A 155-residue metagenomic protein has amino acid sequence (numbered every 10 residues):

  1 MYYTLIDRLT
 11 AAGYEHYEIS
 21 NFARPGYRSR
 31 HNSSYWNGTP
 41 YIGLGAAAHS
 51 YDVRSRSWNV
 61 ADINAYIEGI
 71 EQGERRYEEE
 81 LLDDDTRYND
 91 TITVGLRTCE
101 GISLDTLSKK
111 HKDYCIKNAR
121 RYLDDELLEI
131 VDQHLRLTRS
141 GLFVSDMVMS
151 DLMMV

Functional and structural regions predicted by a protein language model:
M1-H111: C-terminal scaffold of the Radical SAM
R28-N32, L128, F143: Short secondary-structure transition/capping segments
S108-D124: Short amphipathic alpha-helical interaction segments
L123-Q133: A short, conserved structural fragment
H134-T138: Minor-groove-contacting beta-hairpin "wing" of winged helix-turn-helix DNA-binding domains
S140-V155: Short, amphipathic alpha-helical interaction segments positioned at domain boundaries
